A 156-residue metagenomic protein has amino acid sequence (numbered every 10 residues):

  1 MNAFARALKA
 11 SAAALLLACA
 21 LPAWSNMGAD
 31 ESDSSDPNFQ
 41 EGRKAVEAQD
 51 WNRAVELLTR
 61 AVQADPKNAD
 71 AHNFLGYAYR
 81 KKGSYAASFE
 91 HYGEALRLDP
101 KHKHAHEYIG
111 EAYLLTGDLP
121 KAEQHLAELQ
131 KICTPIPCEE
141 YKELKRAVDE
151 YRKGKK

Functional and structural regions predicted by a protein language model:
N2-A5, M27-S35, E123-K156: Terminal, low-structured helical/coil segments at or just beyond the last alpha-helical repeat
D33-A64: Alpha-helical segment of the N-proximal tetratricopeptide repeat
S35, A69-D70, K103-H104, P137: Helix-start (N-cap) detector for alpha-helical repeat units in TPR-like alpha-solenoids, especially tetratricopeptide
